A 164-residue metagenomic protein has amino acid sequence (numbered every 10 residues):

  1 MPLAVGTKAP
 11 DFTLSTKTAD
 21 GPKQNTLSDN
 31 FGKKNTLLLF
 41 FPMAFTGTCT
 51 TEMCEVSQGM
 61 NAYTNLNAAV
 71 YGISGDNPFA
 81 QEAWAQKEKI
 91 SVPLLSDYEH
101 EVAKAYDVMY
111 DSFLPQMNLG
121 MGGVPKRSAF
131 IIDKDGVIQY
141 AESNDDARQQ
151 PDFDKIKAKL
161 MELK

Functional and structural regions predicted by a protein language model:
M1-K164: Chalcogenol-based redox active-site neighborhoods
